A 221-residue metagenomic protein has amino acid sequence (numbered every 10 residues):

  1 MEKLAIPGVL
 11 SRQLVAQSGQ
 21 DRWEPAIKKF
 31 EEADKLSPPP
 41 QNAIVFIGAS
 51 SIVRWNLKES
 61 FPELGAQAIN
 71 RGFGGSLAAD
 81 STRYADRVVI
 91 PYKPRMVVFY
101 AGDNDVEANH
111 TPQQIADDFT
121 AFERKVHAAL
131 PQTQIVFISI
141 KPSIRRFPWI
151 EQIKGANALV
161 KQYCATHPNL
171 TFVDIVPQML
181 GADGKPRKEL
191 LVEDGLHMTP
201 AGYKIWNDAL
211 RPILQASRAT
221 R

Functional and structural regions predicted by a protein language model:
M1-E2, K28, R124, G184: Generic cytosolic/nucleocytoplasmic N-terminal low-complexity/intrinsically disordered segments
M1-Q17, A216, T220-R221: Compositionally biased, proline/threonine/alanine/serine-rich low-complexity intrinsically disordered stretches
I6, K28, E32-K35, A165 (+2 more regions): Generic surface-pattern signal
I6-P7, S11, S18, R22 (+3 more regions): Serine/threonine-rich low-complexity intrinsically disordered regions
L10-K93: Serine-esterase "nucleophile elbow" of acetyl-processing enzymes
S60-A66, R83-R221: Alpha-helical cap/lid subdomain in secreted, periplasmic, or secretory-pathway luminal O-acyl-processing enzymes
